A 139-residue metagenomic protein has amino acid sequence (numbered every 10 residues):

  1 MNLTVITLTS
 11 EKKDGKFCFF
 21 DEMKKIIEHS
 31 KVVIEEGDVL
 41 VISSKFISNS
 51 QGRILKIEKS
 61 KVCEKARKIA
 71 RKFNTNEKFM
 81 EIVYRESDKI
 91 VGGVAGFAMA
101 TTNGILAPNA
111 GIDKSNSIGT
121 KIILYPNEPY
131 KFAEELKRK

Functional and structural regions predicted by a protein language model:
M1-K139: N-terminal and secondary-structure boundary signal
